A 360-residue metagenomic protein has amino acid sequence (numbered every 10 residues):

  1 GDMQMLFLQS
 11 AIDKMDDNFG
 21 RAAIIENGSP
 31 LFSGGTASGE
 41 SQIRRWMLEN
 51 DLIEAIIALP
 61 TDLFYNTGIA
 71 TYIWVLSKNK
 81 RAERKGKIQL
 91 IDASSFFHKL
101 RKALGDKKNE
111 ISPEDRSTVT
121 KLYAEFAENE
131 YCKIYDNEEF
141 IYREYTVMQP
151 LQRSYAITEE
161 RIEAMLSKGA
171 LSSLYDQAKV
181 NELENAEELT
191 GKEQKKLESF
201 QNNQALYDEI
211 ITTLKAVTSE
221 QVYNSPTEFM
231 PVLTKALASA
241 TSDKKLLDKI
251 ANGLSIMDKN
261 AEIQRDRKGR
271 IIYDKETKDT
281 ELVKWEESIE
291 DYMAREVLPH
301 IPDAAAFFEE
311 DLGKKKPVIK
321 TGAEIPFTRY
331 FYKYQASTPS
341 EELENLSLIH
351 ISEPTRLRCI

Functional and structural regions predicted by a protein language model:
G1-L348, S352, R356: A conserved structural/catalytic subdomain of Rossmann-like adenosyl-cofactor enzymes
